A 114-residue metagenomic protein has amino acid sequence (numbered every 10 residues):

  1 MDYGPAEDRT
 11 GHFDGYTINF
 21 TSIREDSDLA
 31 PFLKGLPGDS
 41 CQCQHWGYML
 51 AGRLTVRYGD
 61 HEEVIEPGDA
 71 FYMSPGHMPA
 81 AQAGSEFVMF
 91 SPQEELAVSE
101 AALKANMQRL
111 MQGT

Functional and structural regions predicted by a protein language model:
D2-P37: A short glycine-rich, His/Asp/Glu-containing loop-to-beta-strand
D8-T10, I18-F20, W46, E62 (+1 more regions): Conserved hydrophobic/aromatic beta-strand scaffold that supports enzyme active sites
D14, R57-H61, Q82-G84: Short strand-coil-strand connectors
A30-F32, E66-G68, V98-A101: A short, polar/proline- and glycine-enriched secondary-structure boundary/capping micro-motif
D39-V56: Short, conserved beta-strand element in jelly-roll/cupin
Y58-G76: Short acidic-glycine-tyrosine-enriched beta hairpin
P75-E100: Ligand-binding loop in jelly-roll beta-barrel domains
A102-T114: Glycine- and charge-enriched low-complexity intrinsically disordered segments
